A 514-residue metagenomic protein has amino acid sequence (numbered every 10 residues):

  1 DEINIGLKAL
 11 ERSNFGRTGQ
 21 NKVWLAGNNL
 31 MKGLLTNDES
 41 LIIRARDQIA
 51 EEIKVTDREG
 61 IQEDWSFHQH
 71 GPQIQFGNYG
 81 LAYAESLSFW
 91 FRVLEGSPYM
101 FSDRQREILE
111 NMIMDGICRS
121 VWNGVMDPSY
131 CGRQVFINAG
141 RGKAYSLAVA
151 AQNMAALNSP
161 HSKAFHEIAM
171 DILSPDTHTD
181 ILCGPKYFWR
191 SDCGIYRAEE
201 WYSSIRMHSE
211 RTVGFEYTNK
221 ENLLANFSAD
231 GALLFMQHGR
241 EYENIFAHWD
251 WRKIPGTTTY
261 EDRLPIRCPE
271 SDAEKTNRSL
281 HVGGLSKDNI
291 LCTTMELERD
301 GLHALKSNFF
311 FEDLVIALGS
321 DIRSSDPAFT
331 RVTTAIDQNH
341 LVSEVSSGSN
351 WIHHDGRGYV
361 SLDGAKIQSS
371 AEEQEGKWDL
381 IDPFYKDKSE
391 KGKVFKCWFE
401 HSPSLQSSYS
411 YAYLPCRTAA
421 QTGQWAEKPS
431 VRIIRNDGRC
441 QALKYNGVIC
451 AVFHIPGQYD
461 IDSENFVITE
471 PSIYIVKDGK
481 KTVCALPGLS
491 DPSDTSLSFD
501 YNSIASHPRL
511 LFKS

Functional and structural regions predicted by a protein language model:
D1-D127: Aromatic-lined, polymer-binding surfaces characteristic of secreted/periplasmic polysaccharide-degrading enzymes
Y83, W90-D500: Extended polysaccharide-engagement surfaces of secreted carbohydrate-active enzymes
N123, I504-H507: Structural alpha-beta junctions
